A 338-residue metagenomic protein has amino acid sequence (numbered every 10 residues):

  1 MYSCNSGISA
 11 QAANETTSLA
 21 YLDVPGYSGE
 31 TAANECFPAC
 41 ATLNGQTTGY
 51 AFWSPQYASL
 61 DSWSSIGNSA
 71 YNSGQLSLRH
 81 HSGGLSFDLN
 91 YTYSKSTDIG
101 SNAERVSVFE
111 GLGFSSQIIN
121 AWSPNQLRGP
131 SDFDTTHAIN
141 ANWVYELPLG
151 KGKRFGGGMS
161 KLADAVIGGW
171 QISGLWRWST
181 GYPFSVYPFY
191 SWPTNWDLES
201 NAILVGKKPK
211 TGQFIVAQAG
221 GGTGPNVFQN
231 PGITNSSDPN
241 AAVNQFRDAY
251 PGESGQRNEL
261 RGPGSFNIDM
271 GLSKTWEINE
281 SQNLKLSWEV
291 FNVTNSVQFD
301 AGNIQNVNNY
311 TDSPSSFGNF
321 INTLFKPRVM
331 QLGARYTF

Functional and structural regions predicted by a protein language model:
M1-F338: Short, solvent-exposed micro-motifs at the edges of structured domains
